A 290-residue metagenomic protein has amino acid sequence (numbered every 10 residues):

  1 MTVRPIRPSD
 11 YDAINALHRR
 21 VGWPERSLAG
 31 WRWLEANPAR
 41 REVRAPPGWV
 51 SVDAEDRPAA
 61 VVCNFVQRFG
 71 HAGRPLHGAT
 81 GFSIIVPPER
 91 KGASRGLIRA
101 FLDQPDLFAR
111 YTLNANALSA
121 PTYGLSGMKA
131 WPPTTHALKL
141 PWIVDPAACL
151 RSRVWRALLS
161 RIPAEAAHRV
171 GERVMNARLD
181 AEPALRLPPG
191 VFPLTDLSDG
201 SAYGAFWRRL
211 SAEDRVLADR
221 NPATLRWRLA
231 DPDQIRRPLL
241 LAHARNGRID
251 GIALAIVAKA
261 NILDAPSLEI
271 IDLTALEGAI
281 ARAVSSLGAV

Functional and structural regions predicted by a protein language model:
V3-I84, G190-A275: A conserved beta-strand-loop-helix scaffold within acyl/acetyltransferase catalytic domains
G70-R153, A258-V290: Acyl-donor binding region in acyl/amide transferases
K129-V216: Acyltransferase donor/substrate-recognition loop-hinge adjacent to the catalytic core
